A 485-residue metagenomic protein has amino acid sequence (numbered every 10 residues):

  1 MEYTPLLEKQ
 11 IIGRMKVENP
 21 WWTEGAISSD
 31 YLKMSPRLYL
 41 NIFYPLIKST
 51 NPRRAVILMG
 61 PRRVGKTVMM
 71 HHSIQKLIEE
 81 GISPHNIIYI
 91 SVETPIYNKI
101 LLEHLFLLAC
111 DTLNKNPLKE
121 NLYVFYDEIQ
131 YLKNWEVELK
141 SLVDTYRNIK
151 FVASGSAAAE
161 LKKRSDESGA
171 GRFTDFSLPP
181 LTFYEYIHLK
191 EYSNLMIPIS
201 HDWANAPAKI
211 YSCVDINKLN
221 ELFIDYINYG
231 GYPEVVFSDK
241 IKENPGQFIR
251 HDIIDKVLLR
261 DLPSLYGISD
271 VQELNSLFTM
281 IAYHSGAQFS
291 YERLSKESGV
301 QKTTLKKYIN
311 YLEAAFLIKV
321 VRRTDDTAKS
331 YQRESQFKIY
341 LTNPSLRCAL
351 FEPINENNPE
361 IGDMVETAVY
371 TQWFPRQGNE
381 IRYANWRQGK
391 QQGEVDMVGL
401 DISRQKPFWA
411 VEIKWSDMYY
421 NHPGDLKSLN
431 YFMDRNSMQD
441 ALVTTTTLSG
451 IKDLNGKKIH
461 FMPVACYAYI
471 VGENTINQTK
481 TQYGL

Functional and structural regions predicted by a protein language model:
M1-R53, L485: A short, basic N-terminal segment
E2-K9, N86, V236-S403: Accessory nucleic acid-recognition modules appended to NTPase machines
E2-L6, I11, K16, R164-E273 (+2 more regions): Interdomain motor-coupling "hinge/lid" segment immediately C-terminal to the ATP-binding subdomain of NTP-driven enzymes
L58: Hydrophobic anchor at the beta1->P-loop junction of P-loop NTPases
K66: Conserved lysine of the Walker
M70, V369, W373, V395-D401 (+2 more regions): Conserved catalytic cores of phosphodiester-cleaving nucleases, focusing on short active-site segments
I88-K119: Short glycine-rich substrate-engagement loop in P-loop NTPases that contacts/grips substrate
D111, D202-W203, T447-L485: Domain-level recognition of nuclease-like catalytic cores that cleave nucleotide substrates
